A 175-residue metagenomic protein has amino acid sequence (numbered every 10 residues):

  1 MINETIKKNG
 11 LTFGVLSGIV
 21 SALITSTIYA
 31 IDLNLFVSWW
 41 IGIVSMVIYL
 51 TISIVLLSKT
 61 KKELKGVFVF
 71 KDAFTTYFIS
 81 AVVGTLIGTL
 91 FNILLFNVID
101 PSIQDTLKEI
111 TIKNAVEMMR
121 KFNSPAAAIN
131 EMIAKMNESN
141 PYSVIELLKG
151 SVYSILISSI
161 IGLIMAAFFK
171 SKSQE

Functional and structural regions predicted by a protein language model:
M1-T60: Transmembrane alpha-helical insertion/packing segments
K8-L16, T75-G84: Alpha-helical transmembrane segments of multi-pass membrane proteins
V20-I28, Y49-I52, G84-N92, I157 (+2 more regions): Alpha-helical transmembrane segments of multipass membrane proteins
L57-A73: Membrane-helix interface/capping segments
I79-S102: C-terminal halves and exits of single transmembrane alpha-helices
I99-N140: Membrane-interface interhelical loops and short interface/amphipathic helices in multi-pass inner-membrane
I133-S159: Individual transmembrane alpha-helix segments
G162-E175: Juxtamembrane interface at the cytosolic side of transmembrane helices
